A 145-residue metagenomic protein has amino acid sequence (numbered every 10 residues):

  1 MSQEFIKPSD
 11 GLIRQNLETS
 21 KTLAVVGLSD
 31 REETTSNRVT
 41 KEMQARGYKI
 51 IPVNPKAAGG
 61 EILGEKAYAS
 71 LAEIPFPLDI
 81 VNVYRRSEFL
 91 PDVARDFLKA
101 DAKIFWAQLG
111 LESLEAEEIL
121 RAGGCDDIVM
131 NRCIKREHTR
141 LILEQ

Functional and structural regions predicted by a protein language model:
M1-T19: Short N-terminal or domain-adjacent regulatory/targeting segments
Q3-S9, G60-F76, N82-P91: Glycine-rich, highly charged phosphate/nucleotide-binding loops
A24-V26: Conserved beta-strand elements of the Class I
R31-T34, T40-E61: NAD(P)-binding Rossmann-fold cofactor-contacting core
R46-Y48, A100-I104, G123-D127: A short helix->loop->beta-strand "cap" motif at the edges of active sites that frequently abuts
P75-F76, S113-I142: Short acidic, glycine/proline-enriched helix-loop-strand junctions
D79-I80, I104: Structural motif
F97-L120: ADP-ribose/adenylate-binding Rossmann-like module
